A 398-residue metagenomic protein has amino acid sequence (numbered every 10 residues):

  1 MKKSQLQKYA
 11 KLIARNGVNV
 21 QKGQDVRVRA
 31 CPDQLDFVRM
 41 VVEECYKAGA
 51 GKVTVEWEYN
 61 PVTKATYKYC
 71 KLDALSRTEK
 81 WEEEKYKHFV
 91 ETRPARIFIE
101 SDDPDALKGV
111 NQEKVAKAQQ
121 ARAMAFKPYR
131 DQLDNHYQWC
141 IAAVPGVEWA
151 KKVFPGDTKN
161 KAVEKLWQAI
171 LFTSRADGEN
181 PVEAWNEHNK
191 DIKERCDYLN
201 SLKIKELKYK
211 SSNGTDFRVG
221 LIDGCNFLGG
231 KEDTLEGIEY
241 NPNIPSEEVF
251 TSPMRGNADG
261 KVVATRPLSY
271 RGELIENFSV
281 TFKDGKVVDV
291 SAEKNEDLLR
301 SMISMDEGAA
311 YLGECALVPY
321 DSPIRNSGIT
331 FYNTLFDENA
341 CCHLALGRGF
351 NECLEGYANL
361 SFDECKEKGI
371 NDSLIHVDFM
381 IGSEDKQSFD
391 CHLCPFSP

Functional and structural regions predicted by a protein language model:
M1-D259: Active-site bordering "gate/hinge" segments that shape substrate access to catalytic or cofactor-binding pockets
K11, N200-L202, R271-E273, G308 (+2 more regions): Short solvent-exposed loop/turn micro-motifs enriched in small/polar/acidic residues
D33, D102-P104, G146, G214 (+7 more regions): Short, glycine-/Ser/Thr-/acidic-enriched flexible segments
F98, A142, K210, G220 (+4 more regions): Residues in well-ordered beta-strands of folded domains
V249-E307: Long, well-ordered mid-to-C-terminal structural blocks that present hydrophobic/aromatic surfaces
N257-D259, I275-N277, D284-V287, A310-E314 (+3 more regions): Active-site lining segments that contact anionic ligands and/or coordinate catalytic metals
D289-A358: Dual-mode signal for accessory low-complexity, basic/Gly-rich regions
D363-P398: Extended hydrophobic packing segments that form well-structured cores
